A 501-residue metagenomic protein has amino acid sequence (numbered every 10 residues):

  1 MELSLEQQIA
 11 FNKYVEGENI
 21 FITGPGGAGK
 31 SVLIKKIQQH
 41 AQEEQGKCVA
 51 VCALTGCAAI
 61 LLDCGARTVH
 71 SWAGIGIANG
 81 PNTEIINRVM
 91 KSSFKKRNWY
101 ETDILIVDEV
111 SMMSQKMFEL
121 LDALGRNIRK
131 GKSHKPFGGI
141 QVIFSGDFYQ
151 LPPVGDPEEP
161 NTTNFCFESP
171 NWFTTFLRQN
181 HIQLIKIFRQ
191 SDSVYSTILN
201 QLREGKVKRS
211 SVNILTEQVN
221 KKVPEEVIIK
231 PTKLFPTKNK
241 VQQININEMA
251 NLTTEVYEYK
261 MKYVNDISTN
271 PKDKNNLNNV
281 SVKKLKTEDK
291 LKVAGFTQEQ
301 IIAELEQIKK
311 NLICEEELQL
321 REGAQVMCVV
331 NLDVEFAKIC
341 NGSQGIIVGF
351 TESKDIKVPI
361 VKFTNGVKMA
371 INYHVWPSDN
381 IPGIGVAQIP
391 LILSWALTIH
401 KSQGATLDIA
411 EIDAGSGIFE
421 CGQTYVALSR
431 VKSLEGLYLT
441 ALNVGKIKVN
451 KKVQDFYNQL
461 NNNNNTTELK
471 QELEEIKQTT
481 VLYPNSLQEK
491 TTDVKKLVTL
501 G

Functional and structural regions predicted by a protein language model:
M1-G501: Conserved ATP-binding/catalytic motifs of P-loop helicase motor domains
